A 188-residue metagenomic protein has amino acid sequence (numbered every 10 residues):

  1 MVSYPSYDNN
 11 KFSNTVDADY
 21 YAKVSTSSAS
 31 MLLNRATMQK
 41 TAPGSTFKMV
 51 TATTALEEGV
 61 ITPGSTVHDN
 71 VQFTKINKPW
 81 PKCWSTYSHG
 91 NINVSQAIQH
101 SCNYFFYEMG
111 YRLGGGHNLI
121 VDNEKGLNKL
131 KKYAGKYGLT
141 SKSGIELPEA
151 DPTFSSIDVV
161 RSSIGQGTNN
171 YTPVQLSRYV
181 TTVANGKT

Functional and structural regions predicted by a protein language model:
M1-S45, V50-T188: Beta-lactam-recognizing serine transpeptidase/beta-lactamase-like catalytic domain environment
